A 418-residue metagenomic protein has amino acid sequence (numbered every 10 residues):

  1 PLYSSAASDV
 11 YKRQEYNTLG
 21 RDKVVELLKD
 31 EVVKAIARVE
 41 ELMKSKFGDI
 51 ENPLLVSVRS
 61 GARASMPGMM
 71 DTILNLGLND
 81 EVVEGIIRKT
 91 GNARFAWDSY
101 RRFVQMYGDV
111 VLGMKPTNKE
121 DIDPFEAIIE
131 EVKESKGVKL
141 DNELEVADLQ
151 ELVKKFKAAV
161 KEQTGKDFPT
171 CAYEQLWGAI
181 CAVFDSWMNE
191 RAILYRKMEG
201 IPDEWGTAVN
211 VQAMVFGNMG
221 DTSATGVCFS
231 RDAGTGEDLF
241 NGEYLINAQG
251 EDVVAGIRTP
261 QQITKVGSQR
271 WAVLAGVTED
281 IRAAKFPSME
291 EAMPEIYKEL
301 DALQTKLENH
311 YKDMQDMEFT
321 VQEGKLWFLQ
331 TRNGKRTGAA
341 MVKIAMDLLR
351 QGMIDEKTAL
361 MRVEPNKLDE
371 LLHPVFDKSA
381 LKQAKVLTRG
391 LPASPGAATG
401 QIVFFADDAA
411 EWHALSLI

Functional and structural regions predicted by a protein language model:
P1-A7, Y11: Single conserved hydrophobic/aromatic residue that forms the stacking wall/gate of nucleotide- or nucleobase-binding
S5, R59, V211-M214, T225 (+7 more regions): Generic beta-strand/beta-sheet core signal
K12-R13, K119-Q150, D313-L381: Terminal amphipathic helices with adjacent charged low-complexity linkers/tails
K12-T235, N247, P260, R270-W271 (+5 more regions): Extended, highly charged
D238, L245-G250, L300-Q315: Phosphate-binding core of ATP-grasp and ATP-grasp-like enzymes
M353-I418: Protease-associated
